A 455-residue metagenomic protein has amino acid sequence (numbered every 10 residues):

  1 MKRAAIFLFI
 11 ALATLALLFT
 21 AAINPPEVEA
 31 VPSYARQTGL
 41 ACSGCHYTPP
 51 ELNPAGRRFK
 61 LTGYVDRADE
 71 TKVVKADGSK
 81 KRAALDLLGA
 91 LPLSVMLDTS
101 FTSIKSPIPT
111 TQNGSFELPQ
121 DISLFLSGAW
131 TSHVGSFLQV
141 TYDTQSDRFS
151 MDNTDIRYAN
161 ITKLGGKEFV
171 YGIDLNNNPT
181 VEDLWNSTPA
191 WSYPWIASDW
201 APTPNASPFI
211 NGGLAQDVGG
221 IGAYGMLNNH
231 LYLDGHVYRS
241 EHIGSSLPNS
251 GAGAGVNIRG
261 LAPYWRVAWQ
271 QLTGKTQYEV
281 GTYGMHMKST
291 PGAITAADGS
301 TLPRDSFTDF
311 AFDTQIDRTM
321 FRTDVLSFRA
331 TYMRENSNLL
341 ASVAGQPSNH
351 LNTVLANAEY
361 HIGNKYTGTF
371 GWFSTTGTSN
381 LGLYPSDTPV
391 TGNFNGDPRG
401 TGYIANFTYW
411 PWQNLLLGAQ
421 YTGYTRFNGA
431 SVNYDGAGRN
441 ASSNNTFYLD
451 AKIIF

Functional and structural regions predicted by a protein language model:
T14-E27: C-terminal segment of classical bacterial N-terminal signal peptides
G39-P49: The canonical Cys-X-X-Cys-His
A41, A441-F455: Outer-membrane beta-barrel "beta-signal"
N53-P54, L88-I104, T111-I243, R259-K275 (+7 more regions): Outer membrane beta-barrel
S100-P107, T141-Q145, N178-E182, Y238-G253 (+6 more regions): Sequence/structural signature of outer-membrane beta-barrel proteins
Q112-F116, T144-S150, N211-A215, A252-G260 (+4 more regions): Replace "Gram-negative outer membrane beta-barrel proteins" with "bacterial and organellar outer membrane beta-barrel
P119-D121, F149-D155, E168-V170, V218-G220 (+7 more regions): Transmembrane beta-barrel architecture of outer membranes
K275-A405, Y409, Y421: Detector for outer-membrane/organellar transmembrane beta-barrel domains, recognizing the amphipathic beta-strand
